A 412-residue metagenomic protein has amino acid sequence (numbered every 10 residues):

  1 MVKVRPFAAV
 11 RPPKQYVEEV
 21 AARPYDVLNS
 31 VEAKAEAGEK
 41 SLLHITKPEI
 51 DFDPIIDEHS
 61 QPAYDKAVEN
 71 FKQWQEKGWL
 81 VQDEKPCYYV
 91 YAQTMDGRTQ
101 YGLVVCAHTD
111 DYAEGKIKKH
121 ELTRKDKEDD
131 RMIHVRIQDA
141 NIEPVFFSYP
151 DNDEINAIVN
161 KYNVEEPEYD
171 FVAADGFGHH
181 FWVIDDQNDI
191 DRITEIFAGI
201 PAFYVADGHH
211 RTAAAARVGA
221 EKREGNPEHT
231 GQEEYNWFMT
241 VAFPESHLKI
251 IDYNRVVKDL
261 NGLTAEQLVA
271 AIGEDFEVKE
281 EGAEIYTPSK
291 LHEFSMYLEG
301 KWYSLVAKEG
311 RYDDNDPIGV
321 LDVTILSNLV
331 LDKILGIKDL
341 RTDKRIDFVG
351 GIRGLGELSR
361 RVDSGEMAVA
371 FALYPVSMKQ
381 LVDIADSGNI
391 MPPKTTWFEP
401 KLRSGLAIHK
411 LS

Functional and structural regions predicted by a protein language model:
M1-S412: Surface-exposed, charge/polar-rich loops and edge strands
